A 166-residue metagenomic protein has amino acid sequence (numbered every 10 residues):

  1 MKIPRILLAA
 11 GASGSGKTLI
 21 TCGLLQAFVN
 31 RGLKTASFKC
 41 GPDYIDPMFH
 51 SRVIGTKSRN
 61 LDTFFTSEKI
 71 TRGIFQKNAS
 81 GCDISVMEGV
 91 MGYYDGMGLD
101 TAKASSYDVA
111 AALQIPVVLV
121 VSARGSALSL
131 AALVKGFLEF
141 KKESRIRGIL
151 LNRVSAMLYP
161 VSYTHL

Functional and structural regions predicted by a protein language model:
K2-S15, L19, L25-L113, V121-G148 (+1 more regions): ATP-dependent carboxylate-amine ligase catalytic core
T164-L166: Conserved small/polar residues in nucleotide/adenosyl-binding loops
